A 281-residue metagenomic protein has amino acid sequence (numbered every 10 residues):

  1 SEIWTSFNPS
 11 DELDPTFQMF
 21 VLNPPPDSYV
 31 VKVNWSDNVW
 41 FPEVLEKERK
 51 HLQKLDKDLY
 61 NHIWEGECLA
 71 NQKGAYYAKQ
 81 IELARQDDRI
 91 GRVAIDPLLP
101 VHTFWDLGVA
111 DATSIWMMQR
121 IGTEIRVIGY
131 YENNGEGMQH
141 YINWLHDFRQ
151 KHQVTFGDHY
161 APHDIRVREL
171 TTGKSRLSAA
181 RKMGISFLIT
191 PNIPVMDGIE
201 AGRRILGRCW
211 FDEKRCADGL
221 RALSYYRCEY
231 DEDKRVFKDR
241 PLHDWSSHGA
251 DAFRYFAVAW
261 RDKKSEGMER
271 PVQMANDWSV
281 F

Functional and structural regions predicted by a protein language model:
S1-D56: ASCE P-loop NTPase helicase motor core
S6, V33, W64, I115 (+3 more regions): A residue-level signal for conserved active-site and pocket-lining positions in enzyme catalytic cores
F20-P26, I81-Q86, R92-A94, S178-K182 (+1 more regions): Short, conserved catalytic or adaptor-binding loops enriched in Gly and charged residues
V39-L107: ATPase catalytic-site recognition across NTP-hydrolyzing enzymes
N61-H62, G66-E67, G74, A257-R270: Charged phosphate-binding loop/patch that engages nucleotide di/tri-phosphates or the phosphate backbone of nucleic
P100-W105, D111-W116, G157-D158: Conserved active-site beta-strand-loop modules that form the wall/rim of enzyme catalytic pockets and either contain
W116, I121-D244, K263-G267, Q273-F281: Mg2+-dependent endonuclease catalytic cores in nucleic-acid-processing enzymes, primarily RNase H-like
H243-K264: Acidic, Mg2+-coordinating catalytic module of metal-dependent nucleases/exonucleases that use a two-metal-ion mechanism
